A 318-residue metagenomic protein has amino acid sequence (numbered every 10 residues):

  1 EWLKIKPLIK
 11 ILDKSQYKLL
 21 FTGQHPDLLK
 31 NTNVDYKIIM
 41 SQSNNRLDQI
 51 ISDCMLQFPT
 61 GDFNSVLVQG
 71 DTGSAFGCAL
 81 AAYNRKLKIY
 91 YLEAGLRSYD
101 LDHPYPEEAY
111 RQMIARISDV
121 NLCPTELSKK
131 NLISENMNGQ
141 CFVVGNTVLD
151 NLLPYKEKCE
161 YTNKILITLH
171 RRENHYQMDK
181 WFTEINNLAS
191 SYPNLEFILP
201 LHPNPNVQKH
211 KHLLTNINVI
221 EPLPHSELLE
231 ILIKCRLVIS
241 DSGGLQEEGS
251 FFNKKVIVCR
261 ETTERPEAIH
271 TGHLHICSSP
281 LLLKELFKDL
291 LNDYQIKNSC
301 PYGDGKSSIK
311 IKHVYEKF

Functional and structural regions predicted by a protein language model:
E1-L199, N204-F318: Nucleotide-activated sugar donor-binding and catalytic core shared by glycosyltransferases and related lipid-linked
